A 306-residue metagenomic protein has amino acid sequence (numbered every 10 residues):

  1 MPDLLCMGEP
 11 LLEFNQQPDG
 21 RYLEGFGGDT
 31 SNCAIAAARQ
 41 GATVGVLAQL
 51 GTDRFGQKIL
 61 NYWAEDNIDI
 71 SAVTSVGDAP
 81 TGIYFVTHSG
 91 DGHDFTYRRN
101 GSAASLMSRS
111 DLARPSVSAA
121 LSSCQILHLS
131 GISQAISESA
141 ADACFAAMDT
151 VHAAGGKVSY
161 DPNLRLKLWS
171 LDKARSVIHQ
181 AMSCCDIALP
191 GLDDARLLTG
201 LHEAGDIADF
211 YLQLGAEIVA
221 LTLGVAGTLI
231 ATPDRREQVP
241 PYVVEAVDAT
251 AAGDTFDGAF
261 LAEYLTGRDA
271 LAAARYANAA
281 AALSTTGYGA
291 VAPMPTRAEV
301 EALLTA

Functional and structural regions predicted by a protein language model:
M1-D3, D149-A153, G200-A306: Conserved phosphate-binding/catalytic region of the ribokinase-like
M1-D69, V247: Glycine-rich phosphate/adenosyl-contacting loop at the front of the ribokinase-like
P10, P162, T255: Active-site metal-binding loops of divalent metal-dependent hydrolases
T43, L47-G131, A302-A306: Conserved N-terminal subdomain of the carbohydrate kinase-like
T43-V44, I70, V158, V219 (+1 more regions): Hydrophobic anchor at the start of a short beta-strand that flanks the dinucleotide cofactor-binding loop
S118-S122, H179-M182, Q213: A short, aliphatic-rich alpha-helical micro-motif
I126, I132-D209, A226-T228: Conserved beta-alpha-beta core of the PfkB/ribokinase-like small-molecule kinase fold
